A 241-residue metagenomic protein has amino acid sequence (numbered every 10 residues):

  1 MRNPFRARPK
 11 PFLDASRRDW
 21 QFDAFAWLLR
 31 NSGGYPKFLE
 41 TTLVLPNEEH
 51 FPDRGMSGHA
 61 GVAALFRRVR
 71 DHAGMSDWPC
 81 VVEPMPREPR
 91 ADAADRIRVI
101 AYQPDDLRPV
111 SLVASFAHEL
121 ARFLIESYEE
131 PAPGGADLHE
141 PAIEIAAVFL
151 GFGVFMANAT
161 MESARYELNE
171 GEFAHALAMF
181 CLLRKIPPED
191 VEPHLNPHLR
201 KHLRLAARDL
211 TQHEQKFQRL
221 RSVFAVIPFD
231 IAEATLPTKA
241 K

Functional and structural regions predicted by a protein language model:
R2-S16, Y166-K241: Pan-zinc metallopeptidase signature
P9, S16-N31: Carbohydrate-associated surface elements
W27-D95, P104-V110: Auxiliary, metal-adjacent structural segments of Zn-dependent hydrolase domains
A60, R90-A93, A146-V154, A178 (+1 more regions): A structural signal for the main folded, soluble domain(s) of proteins
A73-D77, F123, S127, V154: Amphipathic alpha-helical interaction segments
I100-F116, G134-L138: Short pre-active-site segment immediately N-terminal to the catalytic Zn-binding motif
S111-E130: Active-site recognition of the HExxH zinc-binding catalytic motif
G135-L168: Post-HExxH zinc-binding segment in Zn-dependent metallohydrolases
